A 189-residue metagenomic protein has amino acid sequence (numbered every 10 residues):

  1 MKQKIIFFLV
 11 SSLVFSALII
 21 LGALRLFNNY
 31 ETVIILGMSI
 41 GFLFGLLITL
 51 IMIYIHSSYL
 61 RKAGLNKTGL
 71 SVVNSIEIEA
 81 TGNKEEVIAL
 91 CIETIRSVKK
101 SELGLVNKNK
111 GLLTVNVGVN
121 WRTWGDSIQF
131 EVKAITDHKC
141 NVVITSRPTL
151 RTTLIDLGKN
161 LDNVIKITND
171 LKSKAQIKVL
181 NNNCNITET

Functional and structural regions predicted by a protein language model:
M1-V14: N-terminal membrane-targeting/pre-transmembrane regions
K2-I5, I19-T189: Ser/Thr-rich, low-complexity intrinsically disordered terminal regions
